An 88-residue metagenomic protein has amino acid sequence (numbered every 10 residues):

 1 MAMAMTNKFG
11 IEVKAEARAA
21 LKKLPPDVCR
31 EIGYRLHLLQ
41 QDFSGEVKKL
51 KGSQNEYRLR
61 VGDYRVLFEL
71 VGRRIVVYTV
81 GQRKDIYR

Functional and structural regions predicted by a protein language model:
M1-I11, E16-R30, S44, V61-Y64 (+1 more regions): Enriched for short, Lys/Arg-rich terminal
Y34-L59, Y87: A short, surface-exposed loop/turn module that caps and links secondary-structure elements
